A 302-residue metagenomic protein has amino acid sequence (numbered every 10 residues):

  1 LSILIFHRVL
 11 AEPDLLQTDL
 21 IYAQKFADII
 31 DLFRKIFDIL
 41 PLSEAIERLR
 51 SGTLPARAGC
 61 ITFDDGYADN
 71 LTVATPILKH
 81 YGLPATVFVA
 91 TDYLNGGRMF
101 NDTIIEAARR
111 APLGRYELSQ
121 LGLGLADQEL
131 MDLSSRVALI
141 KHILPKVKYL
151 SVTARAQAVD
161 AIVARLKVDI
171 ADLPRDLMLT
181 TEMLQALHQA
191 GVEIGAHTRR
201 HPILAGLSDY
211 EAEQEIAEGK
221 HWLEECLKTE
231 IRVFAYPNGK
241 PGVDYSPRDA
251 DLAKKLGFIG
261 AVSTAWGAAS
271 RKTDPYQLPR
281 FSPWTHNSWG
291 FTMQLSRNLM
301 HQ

Functional and structural regions predicted by a protein language model:
L1, G97-A190: Extended, charge-rich helix/loop segments that form flexible, surface "patches" used to engage negatively charged
L1-T62, D69, F100-A108, L113 (+3 more regions): C-terminal active-site subregion of NodB/CE4 polysaccharide deacetylases
L4, L54-P55, Y67, T75-F88 (+4 more regions): CE4/NodB-like, metal-dependent polysaccharide N-deacetylase domain that modifies extracellular/periplasmic N-acetylated
D28, D69, V73, L179-E182: Short, well-structured alpha-helical interface segments that form or flank functional binding sites
V73-I77, R248-D249: A short acidic, amphipathic alpha-helical/loop segment
Y81-A107: A short, conserved beta-to-alpha structural element at the edge of catalytic cores that scaffolds binding
L94, R200-P202: Short, catalytically relevant binding-site loops at active-site mouths
